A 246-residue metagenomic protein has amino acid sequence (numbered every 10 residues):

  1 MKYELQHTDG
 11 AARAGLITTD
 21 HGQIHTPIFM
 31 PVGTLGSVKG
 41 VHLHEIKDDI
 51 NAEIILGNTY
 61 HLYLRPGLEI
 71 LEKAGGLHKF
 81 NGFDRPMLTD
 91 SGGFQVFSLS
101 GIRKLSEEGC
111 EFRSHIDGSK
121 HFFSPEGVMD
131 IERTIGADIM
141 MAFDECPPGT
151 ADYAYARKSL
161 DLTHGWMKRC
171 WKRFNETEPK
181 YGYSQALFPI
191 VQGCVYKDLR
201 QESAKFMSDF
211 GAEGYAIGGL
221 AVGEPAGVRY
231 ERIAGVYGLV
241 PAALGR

Functional and structural regions predicted by a protein language model:
M1-K180: Non-catalytic, usually N-terminal nucleic-acid engagement modules in DNA/RNA processing proteins
T177, Q185-R246: Glycine-rich phosphate/ribose-binding loops and adjacent secondary-structure elements that form binding surfaces
